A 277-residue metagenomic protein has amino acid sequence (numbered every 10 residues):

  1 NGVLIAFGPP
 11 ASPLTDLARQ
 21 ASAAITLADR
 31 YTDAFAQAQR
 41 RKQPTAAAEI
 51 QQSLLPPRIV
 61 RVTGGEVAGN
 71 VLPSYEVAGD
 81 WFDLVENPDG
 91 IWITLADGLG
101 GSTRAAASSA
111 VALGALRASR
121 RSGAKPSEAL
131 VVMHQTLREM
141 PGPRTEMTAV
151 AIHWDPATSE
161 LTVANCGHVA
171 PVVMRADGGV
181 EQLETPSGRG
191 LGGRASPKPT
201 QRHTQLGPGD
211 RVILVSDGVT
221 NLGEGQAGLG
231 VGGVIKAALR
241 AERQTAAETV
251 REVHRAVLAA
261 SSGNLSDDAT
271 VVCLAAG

Functional and structural regions predicted by a protein language model:
N1-S12, P88-W92, G209-R211, D267: Short hydrophobic/glycine-rich mini-motifs in sensory/regulatory modules that couple input to downstream signaling
G2-A18, N221-L222, A260-N264: Regulatory loop-to-helix N-cap segments in sensory/regulatory domains that couple ligand/signal detection
S12-L27, E76-T148, A227-V231: Primarily the active-site beta-strand->alpha-helix module of PP2C/PPM metal-dependent phosphatases, and frequently
Q20-G79: Regulatory cytosolic signal-relay segments
Q43, A47-P56, V60-T63, R104-R189 (+5 more regions): Catalytic core of PPM/PP2C metal-dependent serine/threonine phosphatase domains
L84, I152-W154, T204: A structural signal for short hydrophobic beta-strand segments in well-ordered beta-sheet cores
D97-G98, H168, V215-G218, D268: DG-centered beta-turn motif at the end of beta-strands
S102-S122, S187, L206, D210-N264: Active-site-proximal, acidic helix/loop segment immediately C-terminal to a metal-coordinating Asp/Glu
